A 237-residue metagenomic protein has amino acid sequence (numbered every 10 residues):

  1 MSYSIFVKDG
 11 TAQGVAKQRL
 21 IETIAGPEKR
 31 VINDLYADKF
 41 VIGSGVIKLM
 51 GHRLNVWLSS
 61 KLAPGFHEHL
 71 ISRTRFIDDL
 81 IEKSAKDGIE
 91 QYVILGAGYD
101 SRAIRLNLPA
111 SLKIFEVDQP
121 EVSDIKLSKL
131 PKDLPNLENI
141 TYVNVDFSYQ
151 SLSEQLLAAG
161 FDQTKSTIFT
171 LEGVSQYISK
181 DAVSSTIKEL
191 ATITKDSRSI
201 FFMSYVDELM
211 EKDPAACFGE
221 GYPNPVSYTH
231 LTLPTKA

Functional and structural regions predicted by a protein language model:
M1-V93, Y99-V143, Q163: Rossmann-like AdoMet
D146-S151: Conserved acidic residues
S153-D162: Short amphipathic alpha-helix with an adjacent loop that forms part of the alpha/beta core around
T170: A conserved beta-strand element that flanks and buttresses the S-adenosyl-L-methionine
I178-E189: A short, conserved alpha-helix within the catalytic core of class I
S197-Y205: Conserved beta-strand signature within the Rossmann-like core of class I S-adenosyl-L-methionine
P214-Y228: Short, glycine-/aromatic-enriched active-site segment of Class I SAM-dependent methyltransferases
T229-A237: Conserved small/polar residues in nucleotide/adenosyl-binding loops
